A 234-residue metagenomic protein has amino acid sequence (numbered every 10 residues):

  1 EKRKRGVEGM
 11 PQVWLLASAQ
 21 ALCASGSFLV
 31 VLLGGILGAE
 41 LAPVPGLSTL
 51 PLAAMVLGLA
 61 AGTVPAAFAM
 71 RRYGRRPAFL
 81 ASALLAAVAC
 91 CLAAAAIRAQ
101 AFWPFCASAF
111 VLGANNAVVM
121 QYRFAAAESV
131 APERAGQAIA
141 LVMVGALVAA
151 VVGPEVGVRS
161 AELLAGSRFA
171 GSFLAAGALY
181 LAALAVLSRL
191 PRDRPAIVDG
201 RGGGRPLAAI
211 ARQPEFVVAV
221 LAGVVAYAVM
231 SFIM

Functional and structural regions predicted by a protein language model:
K2-M10, L190-A222: Juxtamembrane intracellular "pre-TM" segments in multi-pass secondary transporters
E8-A39, F110, R212-F232: Pair of pore-lining "gating" transmembrane helices in MFS-fold secondary transporters
M10-P11, A95-A107: Helix-loop junctions at membrane interfaces in 12-TM secondary transporters
L84-A99: C-terminal ends and interior cores of transmembrane alpha-helices in multi-pass membrane transporters/permeases
C106-V144: Cytoplasmic helix-loop-helix junction between adjacent transmembrane helices in 12-TM secondary transporters
Q137-G157: Glycine-rich segments within core transmembrane alpha-helices of 12-TM secondary carriers
G157-V158, G177-V198: C-terminal membrane-cytosol helix-exit motif in multi-pass small-molecule transporters
